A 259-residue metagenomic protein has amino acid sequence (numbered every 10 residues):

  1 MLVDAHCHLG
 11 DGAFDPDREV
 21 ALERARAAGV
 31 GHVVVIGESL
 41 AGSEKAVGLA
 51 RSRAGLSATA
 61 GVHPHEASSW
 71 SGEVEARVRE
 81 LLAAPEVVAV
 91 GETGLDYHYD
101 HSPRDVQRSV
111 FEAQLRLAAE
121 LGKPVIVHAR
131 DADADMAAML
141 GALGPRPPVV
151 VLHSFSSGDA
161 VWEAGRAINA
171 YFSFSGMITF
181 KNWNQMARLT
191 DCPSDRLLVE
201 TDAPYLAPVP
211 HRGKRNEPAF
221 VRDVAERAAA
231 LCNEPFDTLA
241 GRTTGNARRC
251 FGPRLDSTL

Functional and structural regions predicted by a protein language model:
M1-L259: Mid-domain alpha/beta scaffold segments of enzyme catalytic cores
